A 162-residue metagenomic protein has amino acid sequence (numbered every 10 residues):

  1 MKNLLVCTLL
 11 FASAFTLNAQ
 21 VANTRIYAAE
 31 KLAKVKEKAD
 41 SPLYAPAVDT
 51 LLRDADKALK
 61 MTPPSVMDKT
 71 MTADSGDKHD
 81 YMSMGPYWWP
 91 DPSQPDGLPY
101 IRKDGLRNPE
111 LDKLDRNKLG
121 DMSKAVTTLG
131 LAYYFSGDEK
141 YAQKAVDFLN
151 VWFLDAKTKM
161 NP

Functional and structural regions predicted by a protein language model:
M1-Q20: Bacterial Sec-dependent N-terminal signal peptides
A19-P162: Extracellular glycan-targeting catalytic surfaces
